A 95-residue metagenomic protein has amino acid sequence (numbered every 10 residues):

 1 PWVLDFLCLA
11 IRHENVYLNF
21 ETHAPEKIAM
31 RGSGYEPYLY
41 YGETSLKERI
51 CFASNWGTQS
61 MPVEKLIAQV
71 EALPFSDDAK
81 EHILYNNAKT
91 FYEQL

Functional and structural regions predicted by a protein language model:
P1-C51: Catalytic pocket-lining loop regions of alpha/beta-barrel enzymes, especially the amidohydrolase/enolase/GH5 lineages
L46-R49, S60-L95: Mid-to-C-terminal alpha-helical segments outside catalytic/metal-binding sites
N55: Active-site glycine-centered loops adjacent to acidic/histidine catalytic or metal-binding residues that shape
